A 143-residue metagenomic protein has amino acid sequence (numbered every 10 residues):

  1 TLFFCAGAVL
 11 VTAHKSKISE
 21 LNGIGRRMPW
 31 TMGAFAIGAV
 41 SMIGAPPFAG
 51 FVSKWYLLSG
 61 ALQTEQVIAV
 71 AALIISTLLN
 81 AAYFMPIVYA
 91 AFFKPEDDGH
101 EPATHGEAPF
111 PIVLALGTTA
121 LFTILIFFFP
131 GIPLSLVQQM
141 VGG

Functional and structural regions predicted by a protein language model:
T1-P102: Functional transmembrane alpha-helices
I18-S19, G25-M32, M85-G143: Cytoplasmic/organellar membrane-interface segments at the starts of transmembrane helices in multi-pass inner-membrane
